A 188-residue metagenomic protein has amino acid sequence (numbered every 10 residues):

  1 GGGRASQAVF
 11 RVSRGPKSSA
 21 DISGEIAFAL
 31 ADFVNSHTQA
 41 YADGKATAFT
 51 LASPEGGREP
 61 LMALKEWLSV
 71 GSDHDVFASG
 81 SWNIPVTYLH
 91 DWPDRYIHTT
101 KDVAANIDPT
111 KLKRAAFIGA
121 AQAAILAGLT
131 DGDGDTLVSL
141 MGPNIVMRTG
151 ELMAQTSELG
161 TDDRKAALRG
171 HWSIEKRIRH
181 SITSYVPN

Functional and structural regions predicted by a protein language model:
G1-N188: Secretory-pathway/membrane protein signature
